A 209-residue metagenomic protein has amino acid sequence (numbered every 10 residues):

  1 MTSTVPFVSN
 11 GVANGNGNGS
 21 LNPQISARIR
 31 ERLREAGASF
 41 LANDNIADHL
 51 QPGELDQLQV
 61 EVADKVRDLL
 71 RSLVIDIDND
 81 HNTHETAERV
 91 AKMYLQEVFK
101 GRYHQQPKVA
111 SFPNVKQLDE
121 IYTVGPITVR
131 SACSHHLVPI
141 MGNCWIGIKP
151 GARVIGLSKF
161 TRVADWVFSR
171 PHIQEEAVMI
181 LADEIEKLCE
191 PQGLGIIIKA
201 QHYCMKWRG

Functional and structural regions predicted by a protein language model:
T2-G209: A domain-level signal for the structural core that forms small-molecule/cofactor-binding pockets and catalytic centers
